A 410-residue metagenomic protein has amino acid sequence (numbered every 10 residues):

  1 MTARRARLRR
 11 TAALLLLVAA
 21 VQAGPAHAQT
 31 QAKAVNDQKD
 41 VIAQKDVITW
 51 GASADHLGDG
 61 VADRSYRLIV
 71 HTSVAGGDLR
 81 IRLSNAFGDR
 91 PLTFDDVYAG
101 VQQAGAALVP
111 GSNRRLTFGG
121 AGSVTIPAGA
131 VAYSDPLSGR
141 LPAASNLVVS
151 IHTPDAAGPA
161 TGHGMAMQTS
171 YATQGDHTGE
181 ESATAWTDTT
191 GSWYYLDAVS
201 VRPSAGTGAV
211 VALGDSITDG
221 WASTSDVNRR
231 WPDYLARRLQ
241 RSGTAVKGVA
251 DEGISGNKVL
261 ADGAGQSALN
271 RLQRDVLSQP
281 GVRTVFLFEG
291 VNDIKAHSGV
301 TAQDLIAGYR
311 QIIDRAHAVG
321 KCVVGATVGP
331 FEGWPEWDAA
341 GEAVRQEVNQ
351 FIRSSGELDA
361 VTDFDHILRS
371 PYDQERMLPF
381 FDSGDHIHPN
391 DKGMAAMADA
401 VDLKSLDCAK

Functional and structural regions predicted by a protein language model:
T2-R7, L16-L17, Q22-L213, S223-S225 (+2 more regions): N-terminal secretory targeting modules
G60-L68, P91, D95, G100 (+7 more regions): Conserved SGNH/GDSL esterase-like catalytic core that processes O-acyl groups on lipids and polysaccharides
G100, R237-S242, E252, D275 (+5 more regions): Structured segments of extracytoplasmic/periplasmic soluble domains in secreted or envelope-associated proteins
L213-G214, A326: Short hydrophobic segments within beta-strands
G248, G320-C322, A360: Proline-centered loop/turn at the N-terminus of a beta-strand
L269, G329-K410: Catalytic His-Asp segment of secreted/periplasmic serine-dependent ester chemistry enzymes
F288-D293, I312-Q346: Active-site segments of SGNH/GDSL-like serine hydrolases that catalyze O-acetyl group transfer/hydrolysis on lipids
A302-G325, V344, D391-A396, V401: Substrate-binding and catalytic surfaces of secreted/luminal carbohydrate-active proteins
